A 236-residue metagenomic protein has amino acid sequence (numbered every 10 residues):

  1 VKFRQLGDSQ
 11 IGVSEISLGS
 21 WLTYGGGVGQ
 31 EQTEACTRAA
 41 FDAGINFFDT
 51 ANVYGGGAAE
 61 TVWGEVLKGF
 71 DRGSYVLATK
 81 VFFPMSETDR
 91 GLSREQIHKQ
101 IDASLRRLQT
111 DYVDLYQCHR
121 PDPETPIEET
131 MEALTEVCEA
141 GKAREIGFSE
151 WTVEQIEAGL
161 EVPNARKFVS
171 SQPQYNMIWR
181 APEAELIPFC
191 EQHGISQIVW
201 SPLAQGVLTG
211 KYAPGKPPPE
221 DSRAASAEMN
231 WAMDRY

Functional and structural regions predicted by a protein language model:
V1-Y75, D111: N-terminal binding-site loop/beta-alpha segment at the start of enzyme catalytic domains that lines or forms
F3, T37, E60, G64 (+4 more regions): Generic structural signal for well-ordered alpha-helices, preferentially at hydrophobic/aromatic core positions
L6, L18, T33, A40 (+10 more regions): Conserved, mostly hydrophobic/aromatic
I11-I16, G44-N46, D71-Y75, Q109-D114 (+4 more regions): Short, well-ordered coil/turn segments that N-cap beta-strands
S20-E31, V81-H98, H119-T125: Active-site mouth loops of central-metabolism enzymes
G25-V28, A51-E60, P84-M85, D122-P126 (+2 more regions): Acidic-and-aromatic substrate-binding clefts and catalytic sites of carbohydrate-active enzymes
G27-A40, G91-Q109, E154-L160: Short, acidic/polar
P121-Y236: Beta/alpha (TIM)-barrel catalytic core signal, keyed to glycine-rich beta->alpha loops juxtaposed to Asp/Glu that bind
